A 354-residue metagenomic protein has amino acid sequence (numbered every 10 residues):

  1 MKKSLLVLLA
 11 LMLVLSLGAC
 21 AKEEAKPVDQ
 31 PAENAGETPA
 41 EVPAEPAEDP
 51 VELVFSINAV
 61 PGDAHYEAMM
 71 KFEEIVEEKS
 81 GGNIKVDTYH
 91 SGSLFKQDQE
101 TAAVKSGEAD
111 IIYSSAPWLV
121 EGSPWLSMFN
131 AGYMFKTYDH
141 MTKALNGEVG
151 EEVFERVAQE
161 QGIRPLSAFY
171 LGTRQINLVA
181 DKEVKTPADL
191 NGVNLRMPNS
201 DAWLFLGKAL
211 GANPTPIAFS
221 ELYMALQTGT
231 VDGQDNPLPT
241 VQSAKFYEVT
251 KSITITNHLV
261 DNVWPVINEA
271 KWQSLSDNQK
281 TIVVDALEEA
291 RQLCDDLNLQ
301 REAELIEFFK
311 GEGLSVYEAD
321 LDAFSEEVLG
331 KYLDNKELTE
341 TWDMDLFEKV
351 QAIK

Functional and structural regions predicted by a protein language model:
M1-L9: Positively charged n-region of N-terminal signal peptides that target proteins for export
K3-S4, E23, P27, A35: N-terminal cationic leader/targeting segments used for protein routing and processing
S16-A19: C-terminal motif of bacterial Sec signal peptides marking the signal peptidase cleavage site
A21-V28, V42-D139, V149, A158-E160 (+1 more regions): N-terminal secretory/targeting leader peptides
E33-E45: A short, compositionally biased domain-edge/stem linker segment
K143: Short beta-strand-centered segments that line the small-molecule binding cleft or hinge of alpha/beta clamshell
F154: Conserved glycine-rich "GG(E/T)P / GGGxP" loop and the immediately following alpha-helix in the radical SAM core
